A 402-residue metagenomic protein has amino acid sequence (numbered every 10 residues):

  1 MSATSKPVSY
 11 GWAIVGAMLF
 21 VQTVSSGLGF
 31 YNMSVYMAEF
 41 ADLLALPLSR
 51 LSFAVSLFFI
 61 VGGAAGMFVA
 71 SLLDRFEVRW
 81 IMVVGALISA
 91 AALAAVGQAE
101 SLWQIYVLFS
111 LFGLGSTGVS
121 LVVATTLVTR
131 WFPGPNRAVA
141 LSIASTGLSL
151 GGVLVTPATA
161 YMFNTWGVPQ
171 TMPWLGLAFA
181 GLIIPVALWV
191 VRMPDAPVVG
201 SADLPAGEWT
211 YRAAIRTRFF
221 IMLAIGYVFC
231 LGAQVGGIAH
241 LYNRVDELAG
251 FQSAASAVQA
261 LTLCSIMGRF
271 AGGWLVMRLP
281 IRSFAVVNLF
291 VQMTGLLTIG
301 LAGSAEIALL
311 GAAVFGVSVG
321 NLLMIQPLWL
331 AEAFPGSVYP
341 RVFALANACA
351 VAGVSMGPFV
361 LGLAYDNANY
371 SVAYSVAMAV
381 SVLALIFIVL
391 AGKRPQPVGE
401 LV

Functional and structural regions predicted by a protein language model:
A13-L48, G237-Y242: Extracytoplasmic
M33-M37, R218-F270: Extracytoplasmic gate region of multi-pass secondary transporters
F40-A41, L72-L73, L154-W166, V245-D246 (+2 more regions): Interfacial helix-cap and linker-helix signal at transmembrane-aqueous boundaries of multi-pass secondary transporters
A64-L102: Conserved MFS/SLC helix-loop-helix module at the cytosolic interface between two early adjacent transmembrane helices
A65-E77, G268-P280, Y365: Helix-to-loop junctions at the C-terminal end of transmembrane segments in multipass secondary transporters
G118-F132, N321-F334: Intracellular juxtamembrane helix-capping segments at the cytosolic ends of symmetry-related transmembrane helices
A144, L148-R192: Helix-loop-helix hairpin linking two adjacent transmembrane segments in secondary transporters
L261-S265, A271, R278-W329: C-terminal transmembrane helical hairpin of 12-TM major facilitator-type secondary transporters
